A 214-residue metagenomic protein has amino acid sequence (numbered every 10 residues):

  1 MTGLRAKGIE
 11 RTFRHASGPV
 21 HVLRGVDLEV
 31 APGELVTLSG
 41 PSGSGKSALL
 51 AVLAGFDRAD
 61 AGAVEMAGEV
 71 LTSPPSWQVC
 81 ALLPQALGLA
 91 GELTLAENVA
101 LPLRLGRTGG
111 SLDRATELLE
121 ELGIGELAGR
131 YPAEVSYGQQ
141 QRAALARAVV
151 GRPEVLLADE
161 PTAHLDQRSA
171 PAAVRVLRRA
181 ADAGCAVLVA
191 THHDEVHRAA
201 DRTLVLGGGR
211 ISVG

Functional and structural regions predicted by a protein language model:
V20, E69-A81, L105: ABC ATPase NBD coupling module
S39-P41: The feature captures the beta-strand-to-loop junction immediately N-terminal to the Walker
A54: Helix-to-loop junction immediately C-terminal to a conserved catalytic motif
L112-L127: Conserved ABC ATPase "signature" region
Y131-V135, Q139-Q141: Conserved ABC ATPase signature
V150-E154: A short, proline-enriched helix->beta-strand linker immediately N-terminal to the Walker B motif in ABC-type P-loop
L156-D159: Catalytic Walker B motif of ABC-type/P-loop ATPase nucleotide-binding domains
